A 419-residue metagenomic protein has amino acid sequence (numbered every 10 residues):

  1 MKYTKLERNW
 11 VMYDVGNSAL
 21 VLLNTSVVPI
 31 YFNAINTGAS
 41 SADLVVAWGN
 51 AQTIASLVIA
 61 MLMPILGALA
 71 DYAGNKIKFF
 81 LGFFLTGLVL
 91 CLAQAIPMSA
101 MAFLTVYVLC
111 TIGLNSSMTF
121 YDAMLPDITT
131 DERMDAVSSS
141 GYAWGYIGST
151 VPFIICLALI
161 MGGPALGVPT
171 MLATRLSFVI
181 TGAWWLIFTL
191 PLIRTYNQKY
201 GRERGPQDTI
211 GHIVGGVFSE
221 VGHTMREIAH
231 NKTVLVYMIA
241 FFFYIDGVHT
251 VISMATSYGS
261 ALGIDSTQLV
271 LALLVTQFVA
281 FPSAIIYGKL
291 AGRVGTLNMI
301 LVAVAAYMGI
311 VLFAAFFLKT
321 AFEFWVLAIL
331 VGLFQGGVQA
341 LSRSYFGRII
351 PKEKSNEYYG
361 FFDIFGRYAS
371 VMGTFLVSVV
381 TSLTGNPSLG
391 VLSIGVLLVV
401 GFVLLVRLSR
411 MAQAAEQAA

Functional and structural regions predicted by a protein language model:
M1-E7, N197-M238: Juxtamembrane intracellular "pre-TM" segments in multi-pass secondary transporters
K2-S56, T233-A272: Helix-loop boundary and gating motifs at the non-cytosolic
A42, I160-A183, V379-L398: A membrane-interface helix-boundary motif in multi-pass transporters
M61-N75, P282-T296, T381: Helix-to-loop junctions at the C-terminal end of transmembrane segments in multipass secondary transporters
K78-L92, N298-F313: Structural signature of the two symmetry-related core transmembrane helices
L90, M101-S117, E323-G337: Hydrophobic core of transmembrane alpha-helices in multi-pass small-molecule transporters, especially MFS/SLC-type
S138-I160, D363-G373: Glycine-rich segments within core transmembrane alpha-helices of 12-TM secondary carriers
W184-T195, L392-A419: Multi-pass alpha-helical transporter architecture, strongest for 12-TM Major Facilitator/SLC carriers used
